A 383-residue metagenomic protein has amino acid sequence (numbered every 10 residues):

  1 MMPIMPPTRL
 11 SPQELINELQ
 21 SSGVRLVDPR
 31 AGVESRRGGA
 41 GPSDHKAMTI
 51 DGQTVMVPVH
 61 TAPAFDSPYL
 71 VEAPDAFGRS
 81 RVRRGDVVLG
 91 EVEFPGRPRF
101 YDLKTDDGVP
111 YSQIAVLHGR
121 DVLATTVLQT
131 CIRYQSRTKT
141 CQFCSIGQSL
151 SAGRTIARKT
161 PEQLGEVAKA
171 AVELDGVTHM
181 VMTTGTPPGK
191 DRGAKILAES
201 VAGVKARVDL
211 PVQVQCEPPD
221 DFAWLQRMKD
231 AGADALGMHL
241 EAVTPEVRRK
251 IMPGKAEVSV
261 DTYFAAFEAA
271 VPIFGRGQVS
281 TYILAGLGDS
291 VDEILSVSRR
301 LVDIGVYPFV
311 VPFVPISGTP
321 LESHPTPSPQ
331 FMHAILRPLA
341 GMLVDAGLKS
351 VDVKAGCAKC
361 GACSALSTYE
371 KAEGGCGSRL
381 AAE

Functional and structural regions predicted by a protein language model:
M1-R84, I273, L295-E383: Auxiliary Fe-S-binding modules of radical SAM enzymes
P42-T49, V88-E91, D107, C144-Q148 (+5 more regions): Generic detector of short, locally flexible boundary/turn motifs and exposed helical patches
T54-Q142, G147-I156, K354-E373, A382: N-terminal [4Fe-4S]-dependent radical SAM core
T138-T140, P161, K205: Short, flexible helix-coil linker/hinge segments at the edges of structured domains or between repeats
T155-E166: Glycine-rich anion/phosphate-binding loops
G165, K169-L174, H179, T183-H324 (+1 more regions): Conserved AdoMet/S-adenosylmethionine-binding subsite of the radical SAM
